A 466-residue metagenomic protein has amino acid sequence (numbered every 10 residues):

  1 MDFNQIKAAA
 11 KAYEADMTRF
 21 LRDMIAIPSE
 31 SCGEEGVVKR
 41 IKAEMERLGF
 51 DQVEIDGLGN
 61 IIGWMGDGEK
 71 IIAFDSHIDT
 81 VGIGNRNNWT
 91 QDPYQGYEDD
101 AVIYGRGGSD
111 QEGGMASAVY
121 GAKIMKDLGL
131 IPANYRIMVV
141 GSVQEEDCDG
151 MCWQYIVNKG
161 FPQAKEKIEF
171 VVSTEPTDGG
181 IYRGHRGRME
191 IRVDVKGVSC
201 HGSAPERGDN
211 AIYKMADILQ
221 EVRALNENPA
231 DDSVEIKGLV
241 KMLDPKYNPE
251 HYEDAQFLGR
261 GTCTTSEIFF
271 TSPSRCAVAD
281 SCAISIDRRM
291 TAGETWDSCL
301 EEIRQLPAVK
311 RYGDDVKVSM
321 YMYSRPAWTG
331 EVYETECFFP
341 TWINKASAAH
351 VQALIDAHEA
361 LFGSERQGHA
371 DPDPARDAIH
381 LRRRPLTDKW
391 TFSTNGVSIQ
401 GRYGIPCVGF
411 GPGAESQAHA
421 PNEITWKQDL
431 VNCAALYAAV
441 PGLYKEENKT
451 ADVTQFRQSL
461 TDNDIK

Functional and structural regions predicted by a protein language model:
D2-Y104, D127-N134, A414, I465: Acidic/His- and Gly-rich active-site-bordering loop/insert found across diverse amide/peptide-bond hydrolases
Q5, P176, R192-K466: Metal-dependent amide/peptide-bond hydrolase catalytic core, centered on the "pita-bread" metallohydrolase fold
I41, M115-M125, I156, M215-I218 (+2 more regions): Buried hydrophobic packing segments
M65-D67, S76, R186, G197 (+1 more regions): A generic beta-sheet turn/junction motif
G84-G96, R186-E190, G330-E334: Short, flexible, mixed-charge acidic loops at enzyme active sites
N88, I131, Y182-R188, R275-A279 (+1 more regions): Short glycine/proline-enriched loop/turn "hinge" motifs that connect secondary-structure elements and lie
D100-A101, G121-M138, Q163-K165, V222-S233 (+2 more regions): Phosphate-handling active-site elements
Q111-E190, A255: Acidic/histidine-rich catalytic neighborhood of metal-dependent amide-processing enzymes
